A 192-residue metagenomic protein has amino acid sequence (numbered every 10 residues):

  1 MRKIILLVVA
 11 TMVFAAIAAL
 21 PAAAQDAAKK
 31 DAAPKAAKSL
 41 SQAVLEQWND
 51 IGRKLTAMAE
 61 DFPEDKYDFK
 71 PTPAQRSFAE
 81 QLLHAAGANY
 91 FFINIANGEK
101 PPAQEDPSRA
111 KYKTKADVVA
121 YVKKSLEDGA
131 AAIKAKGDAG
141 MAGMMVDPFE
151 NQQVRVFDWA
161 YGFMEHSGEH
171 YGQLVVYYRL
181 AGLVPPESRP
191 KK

Functional and structural regions predicted by a protein language model:
M1-Q25: N-terminal export/membrane-targeting signals
P21-A36: Cleaved targeting-peptide boundary
K35, S39, A43-V44, K134: Terminal, regulation- and interaction-focused segments at domain boundaries
L40-A43, P73, A110, T114: Pocket-edge positions in alpha/beta enzyme catalytic cores
Q42, E46-N49, R53-E60, L83 (+4 more regions): Solvent-exposed, polar/charged alpha-helical surfaces in well-ordered, non-transmembrane soluble domains, broadly
L45-N49, T56, K66-P107, V146-K192: Short, contiguous alpha-helical
Q47, A110-D147, V154-E169: Acidic/histidine-rich alpha-helical segments that form the ligand environment of transition-metal centers
D61-D68, A131-A142, L180-P186: Surface-exposed helix-capping loop/turn segments at secondary-structure junctions
